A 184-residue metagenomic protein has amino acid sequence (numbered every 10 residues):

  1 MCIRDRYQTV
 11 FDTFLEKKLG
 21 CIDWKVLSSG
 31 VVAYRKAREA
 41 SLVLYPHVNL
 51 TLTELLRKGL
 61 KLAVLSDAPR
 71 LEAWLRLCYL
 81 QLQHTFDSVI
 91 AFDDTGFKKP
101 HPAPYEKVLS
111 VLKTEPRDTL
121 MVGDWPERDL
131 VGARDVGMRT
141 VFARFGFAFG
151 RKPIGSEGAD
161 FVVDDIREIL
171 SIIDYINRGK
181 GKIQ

Functional and structural regions predicted by a protein language model:
R4-A33: A metal-dependent, Asp-based hydrolase signature
I22-K25, N49, T53-L56, L60-Q184: Asp-based, Mg2+/Mn2+-dependent phosphohydrolase catalytic module
A33-Y34, A148: Glycine-centered structural positions embedded in regular secondary structure
Y34-A40: Surface-exposed cleft-lining segments at the edges of enzyme active sites
S41-Y45: Conserved beta-strand/loop elements of the cytosolic catalytic core of P-type E1-E2 ATPases, chiefly in the P-domain
